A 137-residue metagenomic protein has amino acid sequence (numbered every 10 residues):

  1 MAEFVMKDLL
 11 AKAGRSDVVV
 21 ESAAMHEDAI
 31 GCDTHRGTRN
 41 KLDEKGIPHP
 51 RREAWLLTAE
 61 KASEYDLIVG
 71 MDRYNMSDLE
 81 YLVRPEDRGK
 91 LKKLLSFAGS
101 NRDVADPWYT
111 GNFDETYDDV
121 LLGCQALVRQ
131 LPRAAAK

Functional and structural regions predicted by a protein language model:
M1-E64, R129-K137: Conserved active-site segments centered on acidic
L67, R73-K137: Phosphate-binding/catalytic loops
